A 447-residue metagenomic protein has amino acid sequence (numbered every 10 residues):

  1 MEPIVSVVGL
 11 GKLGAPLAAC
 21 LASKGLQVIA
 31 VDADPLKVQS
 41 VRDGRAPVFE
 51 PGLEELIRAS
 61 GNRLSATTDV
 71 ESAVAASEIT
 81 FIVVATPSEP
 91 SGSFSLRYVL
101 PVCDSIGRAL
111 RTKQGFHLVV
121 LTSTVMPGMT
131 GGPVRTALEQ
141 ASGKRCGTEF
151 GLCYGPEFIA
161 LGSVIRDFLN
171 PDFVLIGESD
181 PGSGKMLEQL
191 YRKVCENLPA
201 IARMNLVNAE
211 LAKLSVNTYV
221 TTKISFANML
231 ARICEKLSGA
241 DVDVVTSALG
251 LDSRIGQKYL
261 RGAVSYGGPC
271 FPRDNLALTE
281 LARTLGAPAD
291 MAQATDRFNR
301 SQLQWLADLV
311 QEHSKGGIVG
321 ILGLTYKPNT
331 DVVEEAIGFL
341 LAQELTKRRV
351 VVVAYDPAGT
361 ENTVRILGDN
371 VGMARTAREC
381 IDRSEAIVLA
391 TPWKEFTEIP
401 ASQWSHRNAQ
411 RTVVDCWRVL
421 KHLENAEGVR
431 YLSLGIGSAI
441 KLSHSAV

Functional and structural regions predicted by a protein language model:
M1-V447: Structural/interface elements that position substrates and couple domains in central-metabolism enzymes
